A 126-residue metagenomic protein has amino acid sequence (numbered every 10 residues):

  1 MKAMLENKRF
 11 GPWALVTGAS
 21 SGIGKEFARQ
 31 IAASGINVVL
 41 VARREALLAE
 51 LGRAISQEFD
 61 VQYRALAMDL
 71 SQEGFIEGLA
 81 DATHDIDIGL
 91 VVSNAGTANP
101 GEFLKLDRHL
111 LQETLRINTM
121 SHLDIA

Functional and structural regions predicted by a protein language model:
W13, S20-G22: Conserved glycine-rich cofactor-binding loop
S34-L51: Conserved glycine-rich Rossmann-like NAD(P)H-binding loop of the short-chain dehydrogenase/reductase
S56-G74: Rossmann-fold cofactor-recognition segment
S71-I86: Conserved Rossmann-fold cofactor-binding substructure of NAD(P)-dependent oxidoreductases
V92, I125-A126: Hydrophobic positions on the long internal alpha-helix of Rossmann-like NAD(P)-dependent oxidoreductase domains
N94-P100: Conserved NAD(P)H cofactor-binding loop of Rossmann-fold oxidoreductase domains
E102-L115: Substrate-binding pocket helix/loop in short-chain dehydrogenase/reductase
